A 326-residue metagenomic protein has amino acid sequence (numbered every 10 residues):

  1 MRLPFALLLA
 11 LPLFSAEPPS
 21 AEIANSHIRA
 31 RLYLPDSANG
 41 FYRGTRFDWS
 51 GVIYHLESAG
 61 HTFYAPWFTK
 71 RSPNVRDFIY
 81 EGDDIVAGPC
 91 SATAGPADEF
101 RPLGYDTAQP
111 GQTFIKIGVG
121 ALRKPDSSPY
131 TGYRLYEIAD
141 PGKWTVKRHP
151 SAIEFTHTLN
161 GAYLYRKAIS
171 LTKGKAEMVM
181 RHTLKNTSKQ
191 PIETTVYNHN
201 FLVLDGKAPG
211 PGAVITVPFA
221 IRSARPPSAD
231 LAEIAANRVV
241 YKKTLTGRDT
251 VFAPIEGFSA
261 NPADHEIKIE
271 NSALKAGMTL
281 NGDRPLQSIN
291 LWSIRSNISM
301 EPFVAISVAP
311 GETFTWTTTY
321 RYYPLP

Functional and structural regions predicted by a protein language model:
M1-L3, R166: Short, intrinsically disordered low-complexity segments
L3-F14: Sec-dependent N-terminal signal peptides
A16-V179, T187-P326: Surface-exposed acidic/polar loop and edge beta-strand patches at domain peripheries
